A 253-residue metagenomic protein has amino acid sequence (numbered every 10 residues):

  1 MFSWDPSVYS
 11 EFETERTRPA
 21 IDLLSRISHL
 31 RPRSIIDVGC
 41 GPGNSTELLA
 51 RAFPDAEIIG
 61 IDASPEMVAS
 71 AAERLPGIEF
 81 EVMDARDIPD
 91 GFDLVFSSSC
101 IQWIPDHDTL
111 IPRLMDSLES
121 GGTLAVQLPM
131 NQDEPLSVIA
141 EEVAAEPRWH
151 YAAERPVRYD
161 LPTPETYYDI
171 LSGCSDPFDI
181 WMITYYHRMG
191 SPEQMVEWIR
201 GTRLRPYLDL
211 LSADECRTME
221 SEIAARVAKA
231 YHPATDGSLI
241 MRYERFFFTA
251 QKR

Functional and structural regions predicted by a protein language model:
M1-R31, N44-L48, M67-S70: Conserved class I S-adenosyl-L-methionine
S34-I88, T109: Class I SAM-dependent methyltransferase SAM/SAH-binding core
P42-N44, R158-R253: Conserved Class I S-adenosyl-L-methionine
F96: A conserved beta-strand element that flanks and buttresses the S-adenosyl-L-methionine
S99-Q102: Short catalytic micro-motifs in class I SAM-dependent methyltransferases
I104-P105, L118-S120: Helix-to-beta-strand junctions that scaffold the AdoMet/dcAdoMet cofactor pocket in Class I SAM-dependent enzymes
I104-R113: A short, conserved alpha-helix within the catalytic core of class I
D108, T123-S191: Conserved catalytic/acceptor-binding region of the Class I
